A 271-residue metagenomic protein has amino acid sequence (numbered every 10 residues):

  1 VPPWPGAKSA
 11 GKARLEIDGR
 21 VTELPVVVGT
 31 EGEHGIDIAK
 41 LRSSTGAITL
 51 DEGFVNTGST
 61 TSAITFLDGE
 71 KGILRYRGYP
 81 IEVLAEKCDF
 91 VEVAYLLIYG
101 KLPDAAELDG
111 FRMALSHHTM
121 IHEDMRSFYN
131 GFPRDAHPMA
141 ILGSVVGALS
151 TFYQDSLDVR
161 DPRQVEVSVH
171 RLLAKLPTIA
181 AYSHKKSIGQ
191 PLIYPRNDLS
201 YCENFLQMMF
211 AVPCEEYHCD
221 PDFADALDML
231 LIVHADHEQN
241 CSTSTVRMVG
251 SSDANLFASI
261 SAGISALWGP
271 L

Functional and structural regions predicted by a protein language model:
P3-L271: Hydrophobic alpha-helical bundle cores within soluble ligand-binding/oligomerization subdomains
